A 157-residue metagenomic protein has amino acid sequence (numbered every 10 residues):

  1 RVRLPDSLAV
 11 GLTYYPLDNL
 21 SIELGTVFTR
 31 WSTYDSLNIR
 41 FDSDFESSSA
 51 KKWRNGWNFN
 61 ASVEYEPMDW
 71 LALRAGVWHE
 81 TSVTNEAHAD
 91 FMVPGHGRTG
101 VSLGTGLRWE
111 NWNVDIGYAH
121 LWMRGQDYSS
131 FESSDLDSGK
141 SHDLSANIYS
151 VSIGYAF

Functional and structural regions predicted by a protein language model:
R1-F157: Outer-membrane beta-barrel porins/channels
